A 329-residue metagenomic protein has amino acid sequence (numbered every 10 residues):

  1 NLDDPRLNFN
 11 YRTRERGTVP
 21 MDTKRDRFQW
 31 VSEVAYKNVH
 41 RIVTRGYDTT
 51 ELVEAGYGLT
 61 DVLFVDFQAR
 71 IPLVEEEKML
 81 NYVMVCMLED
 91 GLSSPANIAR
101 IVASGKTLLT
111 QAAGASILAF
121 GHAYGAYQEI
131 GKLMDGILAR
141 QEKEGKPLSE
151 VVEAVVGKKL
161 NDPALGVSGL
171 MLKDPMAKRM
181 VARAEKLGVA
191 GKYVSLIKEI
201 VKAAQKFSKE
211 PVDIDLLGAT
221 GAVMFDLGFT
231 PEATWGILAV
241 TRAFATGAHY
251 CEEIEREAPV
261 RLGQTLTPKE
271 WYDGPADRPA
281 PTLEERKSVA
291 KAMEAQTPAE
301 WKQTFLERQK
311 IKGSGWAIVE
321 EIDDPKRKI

Functional and structural regions predicted by a protein language model:
N1-I329: Non-transmembrane, aqueous-exposed alpha-helical and coiled segments at domain scale
